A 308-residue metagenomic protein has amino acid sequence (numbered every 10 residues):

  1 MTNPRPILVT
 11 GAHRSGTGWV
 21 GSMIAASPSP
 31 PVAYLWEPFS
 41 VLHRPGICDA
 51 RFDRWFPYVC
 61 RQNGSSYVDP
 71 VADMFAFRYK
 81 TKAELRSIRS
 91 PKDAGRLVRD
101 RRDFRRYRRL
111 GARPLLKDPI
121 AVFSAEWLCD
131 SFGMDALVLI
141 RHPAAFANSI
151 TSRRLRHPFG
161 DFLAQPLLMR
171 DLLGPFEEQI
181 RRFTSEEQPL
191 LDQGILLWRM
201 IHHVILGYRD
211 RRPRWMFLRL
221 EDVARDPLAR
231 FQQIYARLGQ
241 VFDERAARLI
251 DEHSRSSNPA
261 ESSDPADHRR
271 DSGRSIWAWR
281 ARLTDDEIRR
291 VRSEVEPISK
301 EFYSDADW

Functional and structural regions predicted by a protein language model:
M1-L8, R153, G160, M169 (+3 more regions): PAPS-dependent sulfotransferases, especially Golgi type II membrane carbohydrate sulfotransferases
I7, A33, D135-V138, M216-L218: Hydrophobic/aromatic beta-strand patches that form the interior of the parallel beta-sheet core in alpha/beta enzyme
V9-G21: Glycine-rich phosphate-binding P-loop
T10, L115-P119, I140-R141, L220: Short His-Asn-centered micro-motif
G18-G21, V41-R44, F123-A125, A144-S149 (+2 more regions): Short catalytic/ligand-binding loop motif for oxyanion handling, primarily in non-cytosolic enzymes, centered on
G18-V32: A conserved segment at the C-terminal end of the G1
P31-L116, F159-E186: PAPS-dependent sulfation machinery
K117-D118, S131-S152: Conserved phosphate-donor/acceptor-positioning beta-strand/loop module used by diverse small-molecule
